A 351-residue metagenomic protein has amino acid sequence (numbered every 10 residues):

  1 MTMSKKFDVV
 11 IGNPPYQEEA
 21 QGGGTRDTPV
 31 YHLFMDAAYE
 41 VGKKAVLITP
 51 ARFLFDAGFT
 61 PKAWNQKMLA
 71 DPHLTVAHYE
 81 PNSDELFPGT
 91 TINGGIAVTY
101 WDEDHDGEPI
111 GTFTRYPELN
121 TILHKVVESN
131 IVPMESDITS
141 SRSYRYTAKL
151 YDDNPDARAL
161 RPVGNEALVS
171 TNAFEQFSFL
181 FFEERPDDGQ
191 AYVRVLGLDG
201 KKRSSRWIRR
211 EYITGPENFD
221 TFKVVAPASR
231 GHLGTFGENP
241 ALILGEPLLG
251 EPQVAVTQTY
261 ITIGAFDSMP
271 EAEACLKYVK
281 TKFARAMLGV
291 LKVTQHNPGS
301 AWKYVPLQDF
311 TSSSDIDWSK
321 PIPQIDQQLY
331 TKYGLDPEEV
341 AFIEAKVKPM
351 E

Functional and structural regions predicted by a protein language model:
M1-M3, M35, M68, M134 (+3 more regions): Detector for methionine-enriched segments
M1-V76, N82-L86, G95, D102-E108: SAM-dependent methyltransferase catalytic region
K5, S83-T257, G264-I316, K320-P337: C-terminal substrate-recognition regions of SAM-dependent nucleic acid methyltransferases
E19, L54-D56, H232-T235, M350: Flexible loop/turn segments at secondary-structure boundaries
V76-A77, Y304: Conserved beta-strand scaffold positions in the cores of enzyme catalytic domains, especially in NTP/NDP-utilizing
E338-E351: Short, amphipathic C-terminal "tail helix"
